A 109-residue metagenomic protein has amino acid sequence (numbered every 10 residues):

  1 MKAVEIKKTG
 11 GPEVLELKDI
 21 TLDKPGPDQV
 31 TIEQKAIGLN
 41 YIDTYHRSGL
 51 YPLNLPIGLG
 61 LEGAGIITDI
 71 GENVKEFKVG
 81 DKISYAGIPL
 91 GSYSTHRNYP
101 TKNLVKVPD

Functional and structural regions predicted by a protein language model:
M1-K2: Extreme N-terminal starter segment of soluble prokaryotic enzymes
I6, R47, T68-D69, N98-P100: Short beta-strand-to-turn element immediately C-terminal to the catalytic PLP-Schiff-base lysine in fold type I
K7-V14: Extracellular beta-rich ligand/substrate-recognition surface
V14-L17, G91: Residues that act as N-cap/strand-start positions at coil-to-secondary-structure junctions
L17-L22, A64-I66, H96-N98, L104: Conserved hydrophobic/aromatic beta-strand scaffold that supports enzyme active sites
T21-G38, S48-G91: Glycine-rich beta-strand-centered segment in the early N-terminal region that forms part of a ligand/cofactor-binding
I42-T44: Cytochrome P450 core scaffold surrounding the K-helix E-X-X-R motif and the conserved "meander" helix-loop region
Y85-D109: NAD(P)H dinucleotide-binding glycine-rich loop of Rossmann-like/cofactor-binding domains, especially the beta1-alpha1
